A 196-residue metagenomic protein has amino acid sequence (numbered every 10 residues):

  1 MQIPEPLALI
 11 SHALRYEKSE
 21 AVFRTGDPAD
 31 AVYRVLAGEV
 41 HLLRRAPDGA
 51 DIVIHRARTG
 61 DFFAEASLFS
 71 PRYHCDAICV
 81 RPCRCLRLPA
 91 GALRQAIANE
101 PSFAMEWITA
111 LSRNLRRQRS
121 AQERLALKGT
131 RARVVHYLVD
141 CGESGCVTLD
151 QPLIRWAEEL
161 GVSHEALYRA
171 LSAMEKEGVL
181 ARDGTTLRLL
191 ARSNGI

Functional and structural regions predicted by a protein language model:
M1-E20, A57, F62-F63, S67-S70: Cyclic nucleotide-binding regulatory module and flanking cytosolic helices
A8-L9, D27-A29: Short, small/polar residue-rich loop motifs at catalytic or cofactor-binding pockets
R15-Y16, R34, R44, C79 (+1 more regions): Conserved hydrophobic "DFG−1" position in protein kinase catalytic cores
A21-D27: Short phosphate-coordinating micro-motif centered on Lys-Gly-acidic
D30-L43, T59-G60: Glycine- and acidic-residue-biased ligand/ion/polar-headgroup-sensing regions
V53-T109, R116: Cyclic-nucleotide recognition modules
R117-V139: Short alpha-helical segments that sit at the start of domains
T130, Y137-I196: Phosphate-/nucleic-acid-contacting segments
